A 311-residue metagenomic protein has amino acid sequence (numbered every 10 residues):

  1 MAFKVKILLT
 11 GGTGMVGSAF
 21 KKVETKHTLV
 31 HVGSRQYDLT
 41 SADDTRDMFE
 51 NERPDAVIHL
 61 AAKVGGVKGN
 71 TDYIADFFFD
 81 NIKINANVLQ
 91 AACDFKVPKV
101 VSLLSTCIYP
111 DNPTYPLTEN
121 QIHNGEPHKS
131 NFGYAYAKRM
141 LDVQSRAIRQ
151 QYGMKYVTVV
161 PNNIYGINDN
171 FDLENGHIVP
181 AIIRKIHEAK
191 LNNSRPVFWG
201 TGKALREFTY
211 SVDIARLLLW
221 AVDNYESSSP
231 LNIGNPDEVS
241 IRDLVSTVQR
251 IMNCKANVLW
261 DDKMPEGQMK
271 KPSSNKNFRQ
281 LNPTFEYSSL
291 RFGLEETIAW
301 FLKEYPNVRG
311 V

Functional and structural regions predicted by a protein language model:
F3-E24: N-terminal Rossmann NAD(P)H-binding glycine-rich loop of SDR-like oxidoreductase domains
M15, V23, E188-V311: C-terminal substrate-binding subdomain of Rossmann-fold SDR/epimerase-dehydratase oxidoreductases
T25-D47: Adenosine-cofactor binding site in Rossmann-like domains, unifying the SAM/SAH pocket of S-adenosylmethionine-dependent
D43-I82, D94: NAD(P)H-binding glycine-rich loop region in Rossmannoid oxidoreductase-like domains and their noncatalytic homologs
V67, S102-T118, G133-R139, Q151 (+1 more regions): Conserved catalytic-site region of short-chain dehydrogenase/reductase
A86-N131: Conserved Rossmann-fold NAD(P)-dependent oxidoreductase catalytic core, especially the SDR/UDP-sugar
I108-P110, G133, V157-V179, A204-L205: Flexible, glycine-rich beta-alpha linker
K129-N162, A181-N192: Active-site Tyr-X1-5-Lys
